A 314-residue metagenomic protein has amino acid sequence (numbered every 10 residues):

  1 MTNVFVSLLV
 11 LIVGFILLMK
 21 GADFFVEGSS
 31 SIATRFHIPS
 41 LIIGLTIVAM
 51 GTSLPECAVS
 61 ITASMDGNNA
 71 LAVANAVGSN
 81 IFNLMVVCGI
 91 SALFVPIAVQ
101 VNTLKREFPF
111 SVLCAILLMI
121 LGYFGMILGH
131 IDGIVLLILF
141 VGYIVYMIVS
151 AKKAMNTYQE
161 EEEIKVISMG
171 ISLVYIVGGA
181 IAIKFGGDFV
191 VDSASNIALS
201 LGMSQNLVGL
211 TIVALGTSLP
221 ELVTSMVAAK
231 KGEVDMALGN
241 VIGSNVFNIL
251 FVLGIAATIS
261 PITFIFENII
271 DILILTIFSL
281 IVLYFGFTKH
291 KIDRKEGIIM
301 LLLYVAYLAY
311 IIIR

Functional and structural regions predicted by a protein language model:
M1-R314: Hydrophobic alpha-helical segments, chiefly the membrane-spanning helices and signal/signal-anchor peptides
